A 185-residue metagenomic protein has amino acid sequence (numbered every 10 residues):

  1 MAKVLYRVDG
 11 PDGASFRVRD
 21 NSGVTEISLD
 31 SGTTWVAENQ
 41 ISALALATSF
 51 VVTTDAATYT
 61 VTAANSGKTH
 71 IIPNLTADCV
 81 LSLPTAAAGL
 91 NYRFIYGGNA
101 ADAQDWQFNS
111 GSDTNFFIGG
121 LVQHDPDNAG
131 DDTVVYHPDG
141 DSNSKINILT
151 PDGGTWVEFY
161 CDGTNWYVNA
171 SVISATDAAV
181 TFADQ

Functional and structural regions predicted by a protein language model:
M1-S22, A183-Q185: Short, intrinsically disordered N-terminal pre-domain segments
A2, D12, L75-A77, G153: Residues that act as N-cap/strand-start positions at coil-to-secondary-structure junctions
A2-K3, W35, N165-Y167: Tryptophan-centered short beta-strand motifs
L5, S66-H70, N143: Short, hydrophobic/aromatic-rich segments at coil-to-beta transitions
N39-T133, Y160-Q185: Exposed extracellular interaction/assembly regions and N-terminal maturation sites
D131-T155: Structured beta-strand segments within beta-sheet-rich domains
